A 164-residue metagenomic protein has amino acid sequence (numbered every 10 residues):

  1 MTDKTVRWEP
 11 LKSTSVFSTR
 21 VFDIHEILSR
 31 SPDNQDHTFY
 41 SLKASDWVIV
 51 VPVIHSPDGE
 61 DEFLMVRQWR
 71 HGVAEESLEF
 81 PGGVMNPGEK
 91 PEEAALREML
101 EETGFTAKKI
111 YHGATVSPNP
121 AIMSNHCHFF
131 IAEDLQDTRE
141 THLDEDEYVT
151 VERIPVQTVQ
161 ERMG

Functional and structural regions predicted by a protein language model:
T2-T14: A short, amphipathic edge element
T5-W8, F39-L42, V51-I54, D58-R97: Conserved Nudix-box catalytic region and its N-terminal flanking loop in Nudix hydrolases and closely related
L11-V51: Acidic, metal-coordinating catalytic segment for phosphate/diphosphate chemistry, firing primarily on the Nudix
T19, G72-V73, P120-I122: Short glycine/serine/proline-enriched coil/turn segments at secondary-structure junctions
D23-I27, E62, H126-H128, T150: Short beta-strand micro-motifs in enzyme catalytic cores
P32-D33, I54-D58, W69, E133-D137 (+1 more regions): Short loop segments at secondary-structure junctions
H37, W47-I49, G83-G164: Unchanged
